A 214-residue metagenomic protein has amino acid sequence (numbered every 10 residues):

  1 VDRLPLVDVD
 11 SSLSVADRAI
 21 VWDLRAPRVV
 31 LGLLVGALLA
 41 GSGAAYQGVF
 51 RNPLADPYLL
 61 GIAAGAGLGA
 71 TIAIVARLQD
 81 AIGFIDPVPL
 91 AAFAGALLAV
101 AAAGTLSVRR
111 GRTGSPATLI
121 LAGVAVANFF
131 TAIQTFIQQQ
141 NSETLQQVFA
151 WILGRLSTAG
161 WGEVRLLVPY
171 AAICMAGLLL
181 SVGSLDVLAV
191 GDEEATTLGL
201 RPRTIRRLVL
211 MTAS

Functional and structural regions predicted by a protein language model:
V1-S214: Alpha-helical transmembrane segments in inner-membrane proteins
